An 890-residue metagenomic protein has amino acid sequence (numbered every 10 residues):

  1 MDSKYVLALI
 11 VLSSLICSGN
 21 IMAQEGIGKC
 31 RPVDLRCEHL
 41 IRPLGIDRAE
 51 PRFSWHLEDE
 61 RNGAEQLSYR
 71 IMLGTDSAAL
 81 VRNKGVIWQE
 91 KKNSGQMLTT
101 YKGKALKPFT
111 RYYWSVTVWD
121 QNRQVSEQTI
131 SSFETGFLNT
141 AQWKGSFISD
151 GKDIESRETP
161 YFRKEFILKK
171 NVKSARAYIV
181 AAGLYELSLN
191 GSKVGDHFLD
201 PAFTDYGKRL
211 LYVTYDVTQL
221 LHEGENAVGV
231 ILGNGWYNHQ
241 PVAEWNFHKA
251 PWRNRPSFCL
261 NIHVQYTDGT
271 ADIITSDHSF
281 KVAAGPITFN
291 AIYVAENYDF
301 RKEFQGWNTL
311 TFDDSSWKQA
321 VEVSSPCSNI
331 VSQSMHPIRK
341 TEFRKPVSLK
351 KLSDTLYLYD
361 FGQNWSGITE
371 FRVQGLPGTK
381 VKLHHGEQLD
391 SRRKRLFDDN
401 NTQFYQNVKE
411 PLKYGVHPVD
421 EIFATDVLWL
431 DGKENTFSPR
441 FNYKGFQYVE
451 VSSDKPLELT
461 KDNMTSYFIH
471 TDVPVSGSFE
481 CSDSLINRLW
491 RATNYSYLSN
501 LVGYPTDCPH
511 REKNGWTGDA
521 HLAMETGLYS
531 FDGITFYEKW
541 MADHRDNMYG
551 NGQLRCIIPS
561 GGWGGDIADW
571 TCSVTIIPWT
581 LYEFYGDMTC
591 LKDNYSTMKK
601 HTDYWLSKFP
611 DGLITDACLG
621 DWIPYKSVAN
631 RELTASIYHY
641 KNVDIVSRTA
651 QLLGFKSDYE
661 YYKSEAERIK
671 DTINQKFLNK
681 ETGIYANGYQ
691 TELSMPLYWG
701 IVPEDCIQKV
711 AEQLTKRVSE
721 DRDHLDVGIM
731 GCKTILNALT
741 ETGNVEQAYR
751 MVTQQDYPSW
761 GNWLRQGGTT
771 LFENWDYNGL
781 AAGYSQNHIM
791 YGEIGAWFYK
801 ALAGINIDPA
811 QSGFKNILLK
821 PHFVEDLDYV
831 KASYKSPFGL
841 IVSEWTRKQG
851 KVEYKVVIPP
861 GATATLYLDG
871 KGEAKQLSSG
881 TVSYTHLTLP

Functional and structural regions predicted by a protein language model:
M1-C30: Bacterial Sec-dependent N-terminal signal peptides
G26-H510, G518-D519, T535-E538, L554-S560 (+2 more regions): Extracellular/oxidizing-compartment recognition motifs
R48, S126, T159, V180 (+24 more regions): Active-site-proximal structural scaffolding
E134-L138, H197, A617, I637-L652: Conserved, charged catalytic cores of large soluble enzymes
L184, C259, T275-A284, Y448 (+10 more regions): Active-site acid/base region of carbohydrate-active enzymes
Y185, V194-D196, D200-P201, H544 (+6 more regions): Active/binding-pocket-proximal capping segment
V228, Y298-D299, E512, S530 (+6 more regions): C-terminal capping/lid segments that line or modulate ligand- or cofactor-binding pockets
A250-H263, A271-G306, T311, V331-E342 (+2 more regions): Non-catalytic C-terminal accessory modules of carbohydrate-active enzymes
